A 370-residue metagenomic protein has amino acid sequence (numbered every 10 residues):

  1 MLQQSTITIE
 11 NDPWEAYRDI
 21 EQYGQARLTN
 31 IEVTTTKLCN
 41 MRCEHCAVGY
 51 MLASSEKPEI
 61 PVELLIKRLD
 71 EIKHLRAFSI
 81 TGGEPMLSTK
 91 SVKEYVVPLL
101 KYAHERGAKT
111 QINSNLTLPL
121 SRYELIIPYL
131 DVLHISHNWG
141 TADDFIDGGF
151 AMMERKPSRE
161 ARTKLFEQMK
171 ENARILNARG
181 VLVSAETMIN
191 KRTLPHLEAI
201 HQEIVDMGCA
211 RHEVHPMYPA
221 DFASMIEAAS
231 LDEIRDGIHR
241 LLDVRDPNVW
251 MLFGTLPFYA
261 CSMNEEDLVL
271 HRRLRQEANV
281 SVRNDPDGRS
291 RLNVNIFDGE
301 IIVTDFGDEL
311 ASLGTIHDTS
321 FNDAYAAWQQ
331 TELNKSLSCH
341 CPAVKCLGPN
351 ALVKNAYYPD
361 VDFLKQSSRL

Functional and structural regions predicted by a protein language model:
M1-T29, E300-L370: Flexible mid-to-C-terminal extensions adjoining Fe-S/redox cofactors in radical SAM and related proteins
L2-I112, T117-Y123: Conserved alpha-helical substructure of the radical SAM core
C39, C43-C46, D285-R289, T304 (+1 more regions): Short cysteine clusters
N40, P85, T117-L118, N138-G140 (+5 more regions): Short, solvent-exposed loop/turn segments at secondary-structure junctions
C43-H45, A142-I146, D221-A223: Short acidic/His/Gly/Ser-rich catalytic and metal-binding motifs that mark active-site loops of diverse hydrolases
V48-M51, G149-P157, L268-R275: Short glycine/proline- and charge-enriched loop/turn segments that cap or connect secondary-structure elements
L65-I80, K90-P216: Radical SAM/AdoMet-radical enzyme domain recognition
D221-F306, L370: A C-terminal junction/extension of Radical SAM enzymes
